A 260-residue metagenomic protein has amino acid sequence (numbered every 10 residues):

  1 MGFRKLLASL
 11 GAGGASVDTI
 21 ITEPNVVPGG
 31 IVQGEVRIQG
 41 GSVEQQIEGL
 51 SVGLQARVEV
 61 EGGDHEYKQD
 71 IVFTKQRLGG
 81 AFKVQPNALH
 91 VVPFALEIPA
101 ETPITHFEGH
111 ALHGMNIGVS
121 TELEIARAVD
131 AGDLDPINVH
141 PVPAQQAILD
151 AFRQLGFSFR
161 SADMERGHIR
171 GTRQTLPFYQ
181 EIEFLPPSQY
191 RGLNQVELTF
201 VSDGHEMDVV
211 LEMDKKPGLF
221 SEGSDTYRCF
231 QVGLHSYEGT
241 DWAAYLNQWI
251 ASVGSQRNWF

Functional and structural regions predicted by a protein language model:
M1-F260: Terminal, compositionally biased non-globular sequences in eukaryotic proteins
